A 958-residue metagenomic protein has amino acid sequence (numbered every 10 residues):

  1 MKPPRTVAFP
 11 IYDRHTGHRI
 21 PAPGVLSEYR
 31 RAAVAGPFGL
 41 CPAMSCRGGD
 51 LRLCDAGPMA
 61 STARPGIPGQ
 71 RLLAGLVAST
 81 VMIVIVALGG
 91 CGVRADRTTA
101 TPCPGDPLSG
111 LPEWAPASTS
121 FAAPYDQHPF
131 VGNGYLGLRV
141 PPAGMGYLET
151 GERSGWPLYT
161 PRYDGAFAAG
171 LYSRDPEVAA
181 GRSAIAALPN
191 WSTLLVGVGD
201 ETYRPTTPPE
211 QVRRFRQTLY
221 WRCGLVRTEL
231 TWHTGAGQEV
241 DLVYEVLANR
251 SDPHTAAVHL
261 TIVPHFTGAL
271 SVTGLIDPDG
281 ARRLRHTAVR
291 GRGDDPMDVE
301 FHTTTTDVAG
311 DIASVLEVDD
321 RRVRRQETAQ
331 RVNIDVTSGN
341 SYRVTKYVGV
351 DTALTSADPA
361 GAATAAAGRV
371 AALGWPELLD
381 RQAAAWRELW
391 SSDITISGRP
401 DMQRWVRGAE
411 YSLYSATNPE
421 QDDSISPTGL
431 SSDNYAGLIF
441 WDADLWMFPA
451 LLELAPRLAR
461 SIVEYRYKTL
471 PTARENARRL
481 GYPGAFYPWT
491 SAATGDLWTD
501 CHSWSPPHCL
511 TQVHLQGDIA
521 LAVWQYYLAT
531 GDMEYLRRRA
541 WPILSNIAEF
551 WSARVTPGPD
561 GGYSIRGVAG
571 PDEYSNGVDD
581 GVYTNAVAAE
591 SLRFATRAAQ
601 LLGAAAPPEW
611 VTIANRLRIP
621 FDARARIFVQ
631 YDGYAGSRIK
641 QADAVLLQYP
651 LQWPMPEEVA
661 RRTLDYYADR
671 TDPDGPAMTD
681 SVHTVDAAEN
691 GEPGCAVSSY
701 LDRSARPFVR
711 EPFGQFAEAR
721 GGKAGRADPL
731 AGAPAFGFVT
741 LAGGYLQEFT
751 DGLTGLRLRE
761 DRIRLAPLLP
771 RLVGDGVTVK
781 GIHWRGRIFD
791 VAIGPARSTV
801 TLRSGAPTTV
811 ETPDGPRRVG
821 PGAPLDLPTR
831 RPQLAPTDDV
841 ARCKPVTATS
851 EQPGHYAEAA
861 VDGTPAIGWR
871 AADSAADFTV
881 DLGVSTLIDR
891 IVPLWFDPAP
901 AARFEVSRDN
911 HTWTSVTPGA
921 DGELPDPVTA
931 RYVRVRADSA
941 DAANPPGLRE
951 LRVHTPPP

Functional and structural regions predicted by a protein language model:
A60-A95: Secretory targeting and sorting signals
A95-A436, R817-R818, L825-Q833: Acidic/polar, glycine-enriched structural segments that form the non-catalytic walls/loops of the carbohydrate-binding
F167, Y172-D241, W504, D560 (+1 more regions): Non-catalytic C-terminal accessory modules of carbohydrate-active enzymes
T417-S431, R457-L521, Y527, E534-R538 (+3 more regions): Helix-terminus loop motifs that line ligand-binding clefts
F440-L470, L521, L528-A529, R538 (+3 more regions): Active-site core of glycosidic bond-cleaving carbohydrate-active enzymes
N546, F550-L602: Acidic/histidine-rich catalytic neighborhood
P828-L887, L894-A901, R908-N910, A943 (+1 more regions): Disordered, acidic Ser/Thr/Pro-rich linker "stalks" and the adjacent N-terminal cap of the next globular domain
R936-A943: Short beta-strand-plus-loop segments that form exposed binding edges in beta-rich domains
